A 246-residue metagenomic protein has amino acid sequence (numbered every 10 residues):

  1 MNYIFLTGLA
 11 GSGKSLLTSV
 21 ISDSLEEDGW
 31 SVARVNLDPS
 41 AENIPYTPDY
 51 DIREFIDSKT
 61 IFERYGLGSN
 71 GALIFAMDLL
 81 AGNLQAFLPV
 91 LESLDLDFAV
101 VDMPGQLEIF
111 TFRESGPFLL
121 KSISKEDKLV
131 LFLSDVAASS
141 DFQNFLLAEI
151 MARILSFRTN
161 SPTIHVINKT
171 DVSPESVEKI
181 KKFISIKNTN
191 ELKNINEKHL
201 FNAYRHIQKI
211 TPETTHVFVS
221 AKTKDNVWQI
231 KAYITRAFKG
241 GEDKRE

Functional and structural regions predicted by a protein language model:
M1-S12, L16-T111, S115-F118, S124-L129: Nucleotide-state-sensitive switch-loop elements of NTP-binding domains
G13, A41-N43, S139-S140, V172-P174 (+1 more regions): Eukaryotic short linear interaction motifs
T47-P48, N144-F145, K231-A232: Short coil/turn segments at secondary-structure boundaries
A72, A76-F87, E108-S115, D141 (+6 more regions): Helical mechanochemical/support elements of P-loop NTPase systems and associated helical scaffolds
F98, M103-F112, K125-E149, N160-I164 (+1 more regions): Conserved Switch II/interswitch segment of TRAFAC-class P-loop GTPases
S122, L155: Hydrophobic/aromatic ligand-binding patch that stacks against planar heteroaromatic rings of cofactors or nucleotides
A152, T159-P162, D171-R245: Canonical P-loop GTPase G-domain recognition
